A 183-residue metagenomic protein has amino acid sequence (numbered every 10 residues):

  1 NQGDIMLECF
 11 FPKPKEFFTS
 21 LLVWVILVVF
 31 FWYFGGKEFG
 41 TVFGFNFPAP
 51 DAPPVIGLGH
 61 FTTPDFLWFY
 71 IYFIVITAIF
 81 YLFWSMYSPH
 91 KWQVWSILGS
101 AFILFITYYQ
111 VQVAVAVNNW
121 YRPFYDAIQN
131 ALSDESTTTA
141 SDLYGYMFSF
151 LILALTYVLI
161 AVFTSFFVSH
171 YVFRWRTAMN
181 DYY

Functional and structural regions predicted by a protein language model:
G3, L7-G36, V55-G59, L104 (+1 more regions): ABC ATP-binding cassette signature C-motif
G3-F11, K37-V55, L82-I97: Cytoplasmic membrane-interface regions of multi-pass membrane proteins
G3-L7, P48, V115-N130, H170-Y183: Extended non-transmembrane interhelical loops and adjacent amphipathic helices of multipass membrane proteins
K15-L27, F61-F83, P89-V113, E135-T177: Transmembrane-helix motif of ABC transporter permease domains
I26-T41, Y108-N118: Alpha-helical transmembrane segments of multi-pass membrane proteins
E38-F61, P123-S141: Membrane-interfacial helical/loop segments at transmembrane boundaries in membrane proteins
